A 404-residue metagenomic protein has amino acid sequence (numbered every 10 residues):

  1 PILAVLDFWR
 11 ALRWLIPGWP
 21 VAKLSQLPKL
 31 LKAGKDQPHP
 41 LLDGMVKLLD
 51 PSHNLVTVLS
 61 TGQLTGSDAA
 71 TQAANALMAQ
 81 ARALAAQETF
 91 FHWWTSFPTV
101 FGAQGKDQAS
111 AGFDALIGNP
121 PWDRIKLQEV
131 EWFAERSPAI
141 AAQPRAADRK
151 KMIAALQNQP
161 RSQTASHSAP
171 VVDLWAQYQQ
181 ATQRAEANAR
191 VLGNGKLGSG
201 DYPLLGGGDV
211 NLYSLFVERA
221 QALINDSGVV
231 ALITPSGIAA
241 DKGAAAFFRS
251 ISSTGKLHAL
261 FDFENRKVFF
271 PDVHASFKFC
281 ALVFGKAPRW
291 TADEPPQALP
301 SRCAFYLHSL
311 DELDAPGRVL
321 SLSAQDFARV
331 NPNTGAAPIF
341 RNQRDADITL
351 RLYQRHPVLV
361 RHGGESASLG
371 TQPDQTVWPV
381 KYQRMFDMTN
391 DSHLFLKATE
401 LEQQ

Functional and structural regions predicted by a protein language model:
P1-A115, P121, I125-E131, E135-P203 (+3 more regions): Polynucleotide-recognition surfaces of large bacterial nucleic-acid defense/processing enzymes
N75, Q87, F216, A240-F247: Class I S-adenosyl-L-methionine
E88-F91, G207-S214: Conserved phosphate-coordination/catalytic loops
S96, L212-R219: Well-ordered alpha-helical segments embedded in enzymatic catalytic cores
P138-A141, G243-F261: Conserved Class I S-adenosyl-L-methionine
L205-D209, A240, P271: Alpha-helix N-cap/helix-initiation motif
G228: Glycine-centered, small-residue-biased loops immediately flanking beta-strands in adenine/cofactor-binding cores
T234-A240, R266-V268: Conserved short loop/turn motifs at secondary-structure junctions
